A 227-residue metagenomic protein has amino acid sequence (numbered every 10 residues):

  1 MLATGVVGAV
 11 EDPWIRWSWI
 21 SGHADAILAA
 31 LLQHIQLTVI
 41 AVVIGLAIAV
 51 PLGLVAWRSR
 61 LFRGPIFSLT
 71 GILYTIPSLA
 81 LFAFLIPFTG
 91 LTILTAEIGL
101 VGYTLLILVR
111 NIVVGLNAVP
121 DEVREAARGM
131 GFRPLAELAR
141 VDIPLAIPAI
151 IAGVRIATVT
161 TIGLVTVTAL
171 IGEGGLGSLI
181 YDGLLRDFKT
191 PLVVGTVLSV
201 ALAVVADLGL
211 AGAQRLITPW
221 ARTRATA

Functional and structural regions predicted by a protein language model:
G5-V43: Periplasmic/extracellular loop-to-transmembrane helix junction in inner-membrane transport proteins
A29, L52-L85, R110-V114, A118 (+1 more regions): Cytoplasmic-entry segments and transmembrane alpha-helices of multi-pass inner-membrane transporters
A29-T38, I86-I107, A146-I147, P191 (+1 more regions): Loop-to-helix entry region at the N-terminal start of transmembrane alpha-helices in multi-pass membrane transporters
V39, G102, L135-V167, T190 (+2 more regions): Transmembrane alpha-helices
I48, L52, T70-S78, I98-V113 (+6 more regions): Faces of alpha-helical transmembrane segments in polytopic inner-membrane proteins
N111-I150, I156, L176, I180: Short cytoplasmic-facing helical segments at TM-TM junctions of multi-pass membrane proteins
L176-G212, I217: Hydrophobic alpha-helical transmembrane segments of polytopic membrane proteins
Q214-A227: Short cytosolic juxtamembrane segments of multi-pass membrane proteins
